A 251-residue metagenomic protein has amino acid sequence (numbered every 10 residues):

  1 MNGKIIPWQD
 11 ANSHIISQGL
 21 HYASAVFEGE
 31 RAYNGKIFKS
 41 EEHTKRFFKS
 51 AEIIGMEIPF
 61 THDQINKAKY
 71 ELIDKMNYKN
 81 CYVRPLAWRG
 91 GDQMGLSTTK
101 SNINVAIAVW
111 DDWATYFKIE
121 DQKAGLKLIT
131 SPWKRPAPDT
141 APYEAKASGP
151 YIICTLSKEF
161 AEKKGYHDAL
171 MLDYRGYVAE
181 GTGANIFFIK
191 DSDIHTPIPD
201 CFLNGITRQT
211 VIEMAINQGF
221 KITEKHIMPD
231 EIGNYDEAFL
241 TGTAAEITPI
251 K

Functional and structural regions predicted by a protein language model:
M1-E71, L96-K251: Helix-start/capping segments and mature chain N-termini
I65-M94, W110: Short, acidic/charged, Gly/Pro-enriched secondary-structure junctions
